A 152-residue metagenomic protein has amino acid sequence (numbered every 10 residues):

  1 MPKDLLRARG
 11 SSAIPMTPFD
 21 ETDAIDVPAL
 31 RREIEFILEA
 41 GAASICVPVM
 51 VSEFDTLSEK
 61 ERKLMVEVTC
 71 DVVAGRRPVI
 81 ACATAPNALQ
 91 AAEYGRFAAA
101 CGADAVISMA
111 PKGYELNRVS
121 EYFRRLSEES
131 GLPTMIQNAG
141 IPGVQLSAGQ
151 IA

Functional and structural regions predicted by a protein language model:
P2-Q145, I151: Active-site beta->alpha loop and helix N-cap motifs at the rims of alpha/beta catalytic domains
